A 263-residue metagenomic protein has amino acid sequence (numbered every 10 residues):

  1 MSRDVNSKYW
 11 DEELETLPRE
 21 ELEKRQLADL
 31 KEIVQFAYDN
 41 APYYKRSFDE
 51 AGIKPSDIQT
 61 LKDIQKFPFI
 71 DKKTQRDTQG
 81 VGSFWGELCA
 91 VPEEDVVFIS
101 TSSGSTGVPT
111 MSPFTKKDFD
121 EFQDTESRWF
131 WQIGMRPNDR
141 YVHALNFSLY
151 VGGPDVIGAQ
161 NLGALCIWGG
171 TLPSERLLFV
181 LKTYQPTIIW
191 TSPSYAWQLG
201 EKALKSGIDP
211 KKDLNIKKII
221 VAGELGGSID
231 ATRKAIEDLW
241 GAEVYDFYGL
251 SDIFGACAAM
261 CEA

Functional and structural regions predicted by a protein language model:
M1-T101, G107-E121, W131-Q132: Nucleotide 5′-phosphate-binding alpha/beta core
S2-E21, R25-Y38, P42, L162-A263: Active-site glycine/GP-rich loop and adjacent strand/helix microenvironment that borders small-molecule binding pockets
Y44, I99, E126, D155-V156 (+2 more regions): Generic structural marker for isolated residues within well-ordered, non-membrane alpha-helices of soluble domains
G104-M111, P137, Q160-N161: Gly-rich Lys/Arg/Thr-decorated short loops/hinges at beta-loop-alpha junctions or inter-strand turns that position
F119, N146-S148, S194: Short glycine-enriched loops at secondary-structure junctions
F122-R140, S174-P186: Conserved ATP-dependent adenylate/AMP-binding module captured primarily in the ANL superfamily
S127-A164: Conserved AMP-binding loop of ANL adenylate-forming enzymes
